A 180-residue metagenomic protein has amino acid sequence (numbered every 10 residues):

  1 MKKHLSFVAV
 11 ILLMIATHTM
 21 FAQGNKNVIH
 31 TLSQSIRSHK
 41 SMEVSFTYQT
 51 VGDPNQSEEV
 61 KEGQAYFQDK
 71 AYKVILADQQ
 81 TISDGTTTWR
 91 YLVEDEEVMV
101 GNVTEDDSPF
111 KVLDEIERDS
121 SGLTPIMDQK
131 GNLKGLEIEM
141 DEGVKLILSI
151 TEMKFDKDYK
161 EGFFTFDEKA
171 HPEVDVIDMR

Functional and structural regions predicted by a protein language model:
M1-V8: Bacterial N-terminal signal peptides that target proteins for export
V8-T17: Bacterial N-terminal signal peptides
T19-S57, D175-R180: N-terminal leader/targeting segments and the immediate start of mature chains
M20-Q23, D128, N132-R180: Non-transmembrane domains of secretory- and envelope-associated proteins
F46-Y48, V74-A77, T124, Q129-K130 (+1 more regions): Short beta-strand segments that buttress and anchor functional surface loops
E59-F110, L146: An acidic-aromatic
N102-P125: Flexible, surface-exposed loop/linker segments and immediately adjacent secondary-structure boundaries
